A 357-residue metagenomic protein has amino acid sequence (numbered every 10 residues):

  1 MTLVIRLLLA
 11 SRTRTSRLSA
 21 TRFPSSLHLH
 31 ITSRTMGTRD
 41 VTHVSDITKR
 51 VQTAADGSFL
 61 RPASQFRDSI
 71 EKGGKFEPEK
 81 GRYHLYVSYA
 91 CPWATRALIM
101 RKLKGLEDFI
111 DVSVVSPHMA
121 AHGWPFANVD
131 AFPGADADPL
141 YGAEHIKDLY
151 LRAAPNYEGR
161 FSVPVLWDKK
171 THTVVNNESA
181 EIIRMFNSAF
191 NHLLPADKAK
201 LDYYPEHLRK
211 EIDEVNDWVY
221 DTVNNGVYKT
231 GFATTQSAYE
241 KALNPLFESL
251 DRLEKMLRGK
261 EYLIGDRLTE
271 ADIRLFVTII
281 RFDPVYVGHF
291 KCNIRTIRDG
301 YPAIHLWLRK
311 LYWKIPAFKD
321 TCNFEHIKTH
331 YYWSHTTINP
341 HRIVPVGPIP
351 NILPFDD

Functional and structural regions predicted by a protein language model:
T2-D357: C-terminal alpha-helical interaction module
